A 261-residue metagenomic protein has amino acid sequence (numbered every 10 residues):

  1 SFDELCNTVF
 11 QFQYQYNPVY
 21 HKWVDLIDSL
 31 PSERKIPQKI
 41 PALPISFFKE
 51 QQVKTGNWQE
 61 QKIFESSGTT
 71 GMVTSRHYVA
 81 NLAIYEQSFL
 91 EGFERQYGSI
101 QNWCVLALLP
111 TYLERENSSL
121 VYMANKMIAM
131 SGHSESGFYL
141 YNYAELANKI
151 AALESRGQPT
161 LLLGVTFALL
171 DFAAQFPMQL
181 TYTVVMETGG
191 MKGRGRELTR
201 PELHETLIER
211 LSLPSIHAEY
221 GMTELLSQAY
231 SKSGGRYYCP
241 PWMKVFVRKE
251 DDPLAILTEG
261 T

Functional and structural regions predicted by a protein language model:
D3-F12, Y16-P18, N102, T111 (+2 more regions): Active-site glycine/GP-rich loop and adjacent strand/helix microenvironment that borders small-molecule binding pockets
T8, K22, L26, E91-R95 (+3 more regions): Residue-level signal for well-ordered alpha-helical scaffold segments within enzymatic catalytic domains
Q15-E65, V73-Y78, E86-Q101: Active-site diphosphate/adenylate-binding microenvironment
D28, G68-T70, V247-K249: Short acidic, glycine-rich loop/turn motifs
T70, Y85, F89-I128: Internal, well-ordered alpha/beta segment that forms a basic, Gly-enriched binding/recognition surface
T70-V73, T223: Gly/Ser/Thr-rich beta-alpha loop segments that engage phosphate groups in nucleotides
T74-Y78, L108, E116-S119, A173-Q175: Short, conserved acidic/polar surface loops in the N-terminal third of protein domains
V79-A83, P201: Short, conserved loop/turn and helix-capping segments at secondary-structure boundaries that abut family-defining
